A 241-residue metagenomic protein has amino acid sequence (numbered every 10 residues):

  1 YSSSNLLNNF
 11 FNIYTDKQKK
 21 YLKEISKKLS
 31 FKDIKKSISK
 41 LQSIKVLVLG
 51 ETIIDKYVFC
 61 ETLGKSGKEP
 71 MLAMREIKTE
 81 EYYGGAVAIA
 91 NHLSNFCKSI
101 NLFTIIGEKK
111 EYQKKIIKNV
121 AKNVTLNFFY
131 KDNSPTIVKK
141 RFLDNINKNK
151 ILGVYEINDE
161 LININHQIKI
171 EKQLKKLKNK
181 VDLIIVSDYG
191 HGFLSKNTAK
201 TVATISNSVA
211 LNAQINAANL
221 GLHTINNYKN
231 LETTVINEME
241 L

Functional and structural regions predicted by a protein language model:
S4-K68, R75-L241: Ribokinase/PfkB-type carbohydrate-kinase core domain
